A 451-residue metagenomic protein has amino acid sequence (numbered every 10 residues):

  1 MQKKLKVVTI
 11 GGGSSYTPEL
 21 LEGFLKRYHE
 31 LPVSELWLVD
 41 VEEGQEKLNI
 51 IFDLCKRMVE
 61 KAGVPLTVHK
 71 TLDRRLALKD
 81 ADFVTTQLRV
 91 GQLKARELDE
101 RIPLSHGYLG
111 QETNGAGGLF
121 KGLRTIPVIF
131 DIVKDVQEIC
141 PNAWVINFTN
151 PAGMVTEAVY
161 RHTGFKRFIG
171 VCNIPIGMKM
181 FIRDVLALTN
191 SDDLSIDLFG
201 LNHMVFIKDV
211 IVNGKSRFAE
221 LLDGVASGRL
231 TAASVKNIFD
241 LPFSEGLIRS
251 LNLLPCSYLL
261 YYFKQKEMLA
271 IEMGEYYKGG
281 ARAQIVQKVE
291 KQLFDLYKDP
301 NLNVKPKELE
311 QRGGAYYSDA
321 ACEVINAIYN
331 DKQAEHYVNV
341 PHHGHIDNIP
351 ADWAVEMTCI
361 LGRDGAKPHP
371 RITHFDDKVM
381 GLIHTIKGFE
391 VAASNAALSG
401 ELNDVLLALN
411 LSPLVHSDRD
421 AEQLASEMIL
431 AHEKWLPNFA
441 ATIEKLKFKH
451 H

Functional and structural regions predicted by a protein language model:
K6-P32, L36-V39: N-terminal Rossmann-like dinucleotide-binding module
P18, W144-G214: Rossmann-fold dinucleotide-binding core
R27-G63: Glycine-rich phosphate-binding loop and adjoining beta1-alpha1-beta2 segment of Rossmann-like nucleotide-binding folds
T67-D80: Short acidic low-complexity segments
K79, T85-T86, N147: Redox-cofactor binding/interface segments in oxidoreductases and associated redox assembly factors
V90, K94-H162: Rossmann-fold NAD(P)-binding glycine/threonine-rich loop
A187-H451: Long, compositionally biased stretches enriched for glycine and/or charged residues
